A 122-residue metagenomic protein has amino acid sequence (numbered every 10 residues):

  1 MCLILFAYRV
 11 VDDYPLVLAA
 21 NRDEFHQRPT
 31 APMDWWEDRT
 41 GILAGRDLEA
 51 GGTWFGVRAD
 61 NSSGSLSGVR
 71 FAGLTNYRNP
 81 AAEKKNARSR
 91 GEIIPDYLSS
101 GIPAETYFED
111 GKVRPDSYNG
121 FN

Functional and structural regions predicted by a protein language model:
M1-N122: N-terminal nucleophile
